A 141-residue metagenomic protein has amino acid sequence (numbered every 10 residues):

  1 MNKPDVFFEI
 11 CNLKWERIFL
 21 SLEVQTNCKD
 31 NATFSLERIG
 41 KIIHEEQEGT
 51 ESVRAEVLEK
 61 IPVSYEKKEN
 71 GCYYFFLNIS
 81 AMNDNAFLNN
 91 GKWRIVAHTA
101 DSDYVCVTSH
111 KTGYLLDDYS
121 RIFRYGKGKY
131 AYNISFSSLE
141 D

Functional and structural regions predicted by a protein language model:
M1-D141: Basic, ligand-binding patches in group-transfer machinery, especially extracytoplasmic/periplasmic segments
